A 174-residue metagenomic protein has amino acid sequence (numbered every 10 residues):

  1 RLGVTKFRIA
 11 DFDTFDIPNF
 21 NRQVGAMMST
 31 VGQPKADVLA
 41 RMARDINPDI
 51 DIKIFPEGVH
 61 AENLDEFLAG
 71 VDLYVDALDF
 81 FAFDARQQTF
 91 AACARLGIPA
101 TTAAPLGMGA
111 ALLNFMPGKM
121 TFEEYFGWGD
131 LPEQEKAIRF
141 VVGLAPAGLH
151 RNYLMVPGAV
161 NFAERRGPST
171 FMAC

Functional and structural regions predicted by a protein language model:
R1-C174: Adenine nucleotide-associated cytosolic modules
